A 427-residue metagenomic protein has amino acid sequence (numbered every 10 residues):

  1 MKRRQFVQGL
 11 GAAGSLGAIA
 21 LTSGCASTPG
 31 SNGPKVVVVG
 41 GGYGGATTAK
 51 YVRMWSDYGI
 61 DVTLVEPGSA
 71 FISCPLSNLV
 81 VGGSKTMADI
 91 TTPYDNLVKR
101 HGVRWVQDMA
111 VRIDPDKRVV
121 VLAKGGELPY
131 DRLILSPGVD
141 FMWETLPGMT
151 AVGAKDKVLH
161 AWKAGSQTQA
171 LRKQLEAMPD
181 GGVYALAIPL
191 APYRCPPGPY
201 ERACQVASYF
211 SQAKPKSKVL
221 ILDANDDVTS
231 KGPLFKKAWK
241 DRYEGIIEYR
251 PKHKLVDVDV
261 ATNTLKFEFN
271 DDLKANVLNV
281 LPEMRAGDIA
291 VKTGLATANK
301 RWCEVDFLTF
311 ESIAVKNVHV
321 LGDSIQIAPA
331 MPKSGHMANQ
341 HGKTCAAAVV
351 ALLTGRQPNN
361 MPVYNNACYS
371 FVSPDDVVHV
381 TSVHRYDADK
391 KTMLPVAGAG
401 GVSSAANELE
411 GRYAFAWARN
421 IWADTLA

Functional and structural regions predicted by a protein language model:
Q5-A26: N-terminal export signals
T28-R104, L190-K231: Beta1-alpha1 glycine-rich phosphate/pyrophosphate-binding loop at the start of Rossmann-like nucleotide-binding domains
R100, R104-I113, V120, L128 (+1 more regions): A Rossmann-like FAD-binding core segment of flavoenzymes
P137-Q212: Glycine-rich dinucleotide-binding loop and its adjacent helix/turn
G153-M178, L273-V277, L281-A338: FAD-site-proximal beta/loop scaffold in flavoenzymes
I325-P362: A conserved FAD-binding loop/helix module that cradles the flavin
V350-D387: Active-site-proximal substrate-binding core of FAD-dependent oxidoreductases
T381-A427: C-terminal auxiliary extensions adjacent to catalytic cores
